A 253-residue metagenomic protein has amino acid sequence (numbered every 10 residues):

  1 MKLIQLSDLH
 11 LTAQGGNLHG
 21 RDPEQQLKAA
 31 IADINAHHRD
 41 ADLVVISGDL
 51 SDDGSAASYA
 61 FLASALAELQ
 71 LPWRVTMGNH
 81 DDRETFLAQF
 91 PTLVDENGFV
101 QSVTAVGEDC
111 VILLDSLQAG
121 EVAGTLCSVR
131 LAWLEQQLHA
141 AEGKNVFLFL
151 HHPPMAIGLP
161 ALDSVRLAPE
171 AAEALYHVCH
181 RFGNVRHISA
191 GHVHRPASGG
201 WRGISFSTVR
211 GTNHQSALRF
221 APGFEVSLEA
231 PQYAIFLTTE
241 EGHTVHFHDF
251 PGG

Functional and structural regions predicted by a protein language model:
M1-A13, E108-Q118, F147-F149, I204-R210 (+1 more regions): Active-site-proximal beta-strand elements of phosphoester/diester hydrolases
M1-F61, A65, I157: N-terminal active-site segment of His-dependent metallophosphoesterases
L6-S7, D42-D49, W73-N79, D115 (+3 more regions): Active-site neighborhood of phospho(di)ester-bond hydrolases with catalytic His/Asp-centered motifs
H10-A13, R83, G120, P154-A156 (+1 more regions): Feature marks short, surface-exposed loop/turn motifs that line or immediately flank catalytic pockets and channel
G16-D22, G120, P160-L167, A221-G223: Short glycine-enriched, charge-decorated loop/helix-capping segments at active-site entrances that position
R21, K28, V178, A197-G253: Binuclear metal-dependent phosphoesterase catalytic core
A30-L43, G124-S205, Q232, G242-T244: His/acidic metal-ligating clusters that form di-metal
A56-A140, A171-N184, R202, H214 (+1 more regions): Extended active-site neighborhood of metal-dependent phosphoesterases/phosphodiesterases
